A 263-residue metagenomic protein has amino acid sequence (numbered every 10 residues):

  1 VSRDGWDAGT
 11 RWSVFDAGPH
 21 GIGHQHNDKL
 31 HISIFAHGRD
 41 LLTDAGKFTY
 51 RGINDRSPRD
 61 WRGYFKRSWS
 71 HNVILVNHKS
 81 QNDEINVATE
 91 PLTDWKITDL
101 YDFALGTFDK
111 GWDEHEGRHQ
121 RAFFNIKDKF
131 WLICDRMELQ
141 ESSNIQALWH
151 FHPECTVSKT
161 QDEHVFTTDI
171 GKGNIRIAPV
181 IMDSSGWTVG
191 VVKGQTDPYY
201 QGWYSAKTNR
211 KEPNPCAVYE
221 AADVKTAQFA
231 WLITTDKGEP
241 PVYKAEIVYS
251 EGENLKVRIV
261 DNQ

Functional and structural regions predicted by a protein language model:
V1-L41, D99, A222-Q228, V248-N262: Carbohydrate-active enzyme catalytic cores, enriched for enzymes that act on polyanionic acidic polysaccharides
L42-K47: Catalytic Cys-His active-site segments of thiol-dependent hydrolases/isopeptidases
I53-Q263: CBM-like, beta-strand-rich accessory domains located in the C-terminal region of large, secreted polysaccharide-active
